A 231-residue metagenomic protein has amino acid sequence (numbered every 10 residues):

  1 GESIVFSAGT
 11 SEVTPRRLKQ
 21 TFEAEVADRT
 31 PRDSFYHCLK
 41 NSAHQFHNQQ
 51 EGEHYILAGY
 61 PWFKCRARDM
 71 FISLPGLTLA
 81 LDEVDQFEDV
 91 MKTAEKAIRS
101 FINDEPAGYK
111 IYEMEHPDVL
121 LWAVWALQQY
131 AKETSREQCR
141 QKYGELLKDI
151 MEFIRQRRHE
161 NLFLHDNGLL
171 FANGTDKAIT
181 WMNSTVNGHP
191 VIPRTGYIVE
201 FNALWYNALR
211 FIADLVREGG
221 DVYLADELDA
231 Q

Functional and structural regions predicted by a protein language model:
G1-Q231: Acidic, mature catalytic/reactive cores of soluble proteins
